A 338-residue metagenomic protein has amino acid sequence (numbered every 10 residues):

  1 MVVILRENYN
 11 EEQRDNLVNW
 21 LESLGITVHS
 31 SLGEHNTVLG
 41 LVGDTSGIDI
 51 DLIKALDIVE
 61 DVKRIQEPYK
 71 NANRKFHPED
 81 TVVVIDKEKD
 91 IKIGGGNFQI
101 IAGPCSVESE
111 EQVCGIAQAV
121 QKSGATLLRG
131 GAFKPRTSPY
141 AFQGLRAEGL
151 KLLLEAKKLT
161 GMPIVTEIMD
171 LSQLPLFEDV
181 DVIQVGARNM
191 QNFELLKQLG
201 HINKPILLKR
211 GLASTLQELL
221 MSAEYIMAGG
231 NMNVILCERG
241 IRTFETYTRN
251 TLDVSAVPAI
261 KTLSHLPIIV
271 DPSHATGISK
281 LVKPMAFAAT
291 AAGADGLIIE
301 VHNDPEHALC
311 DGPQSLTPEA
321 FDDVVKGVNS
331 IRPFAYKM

Functional and structural regions predicted by a protein language model:
M1-I100: Non-catalytic terminal accessory/regulatory regions of metabolic enzymes
R6, L145, G161-S172, D181-E194 (+3 more regions): Catalytic beta/alpha-barrel core
D80-C105, R136-P139, K261-V270: N-terminal small/glycine-rich loop or linker at the start of catalytic domains across soluble metabolic enzymes
F98-G115, P139-Q143, P163-E167, G186-R188 (+2 more regions): Active-site mouth loops of central-metabolism enzymes
Q99-P104, T126-G130, I164-T166, I183-V185 (+4 more regions): Hydrophobic faces of well-ordered beta-strands that scaffold small-molecule active sites in alpha/beta enzyme cores
R129-A147, N303-S315: Glycine-rich, proline-tolerant flexible connector loops at the mouths of alpha/beta enzymes
F142-T166, Q198-P205, V254-I268, Q314-K337: Alpha-helix-loop-beta-strand connector modules within alpha/beta enzyme cores
I202-V301: Catalytic alpha/beta core domains of metabolic enzymes, predominantly
